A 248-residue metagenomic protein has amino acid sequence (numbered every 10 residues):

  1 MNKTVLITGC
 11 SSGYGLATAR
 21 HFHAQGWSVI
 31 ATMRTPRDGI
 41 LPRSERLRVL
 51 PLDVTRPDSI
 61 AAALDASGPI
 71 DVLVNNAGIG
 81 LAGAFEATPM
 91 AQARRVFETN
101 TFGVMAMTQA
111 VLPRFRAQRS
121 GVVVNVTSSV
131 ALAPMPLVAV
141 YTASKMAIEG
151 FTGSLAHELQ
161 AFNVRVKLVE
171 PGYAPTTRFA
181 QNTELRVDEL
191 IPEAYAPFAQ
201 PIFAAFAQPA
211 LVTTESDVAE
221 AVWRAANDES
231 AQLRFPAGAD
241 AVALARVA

Functional and structural regions predicted by a protein language model:
S11, A19: N-terminal Rossmann NAD(P)H-binding glycine-rich loop of SDR-like oxidoreductase domains
P51-A62, M90-A91: The beta1-alpha1 cofactor-binding region of Rossmann-like NAD(H)/NADP(H)-dependent oxidoreductases
A84-F85, Q92-R94: Substrate-binding pocket helix/loop in short-chain dehydrogenase/reductase
E86, A133-V140: Active-site loop immediately N-terminal to the catalytic Tyr-X3-Lys motif of short-chain dehydrogenase/reductase
T108, S144: Active-site helix of classical SDR
S128: Residue(s) in the substrate-gating loop at a strand-loop-helix junction that position the organic substrate next
A161-A231: SDR active-site lid
